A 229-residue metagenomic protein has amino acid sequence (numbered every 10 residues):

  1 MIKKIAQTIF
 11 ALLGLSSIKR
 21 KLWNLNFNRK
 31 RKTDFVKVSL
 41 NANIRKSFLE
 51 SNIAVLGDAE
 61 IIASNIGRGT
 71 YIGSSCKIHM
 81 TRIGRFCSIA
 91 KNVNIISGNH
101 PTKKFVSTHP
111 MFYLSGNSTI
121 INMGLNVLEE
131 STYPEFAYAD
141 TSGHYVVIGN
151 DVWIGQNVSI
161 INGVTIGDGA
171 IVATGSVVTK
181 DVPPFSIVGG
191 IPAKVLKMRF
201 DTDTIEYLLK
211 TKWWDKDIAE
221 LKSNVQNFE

Functional and structural regions predicted by a protein language model:
M1-N43: Membrane-proximal basic amphipathic "stem/tether" segments
R45-L49, A54-G67, Y71-N162: Flexible, glycine/small-residue-enriched loop-and-beta-strand segment within the central core of proteins
I160-G167, S176-T179: Beta-rich strand-turn-strand
G167-A170, P183-F185: Conserved catalytic segment of ABC-fold P-loop ATPases
T211-D217: C-terminal boundary and immediately downstream tail of ABC-type ATPase nucleotide-binding domains
L221-E229: ABC ATPase nucleotide-binding domains
